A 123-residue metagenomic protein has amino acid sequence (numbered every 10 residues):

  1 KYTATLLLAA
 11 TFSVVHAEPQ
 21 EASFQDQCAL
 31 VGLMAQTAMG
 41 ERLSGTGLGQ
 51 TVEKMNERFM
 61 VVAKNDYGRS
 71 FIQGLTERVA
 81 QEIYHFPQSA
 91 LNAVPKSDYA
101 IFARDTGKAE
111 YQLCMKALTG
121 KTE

Functional and structural regions predicted by a protein language model:
K1-L7: Sec-dependent signal peptide recognition, specifically the positively charged N-region followed immediately by
T11-A17: N-terminal signal peptide c-region/cleavage motif recognized by signal peptidases
E18-F59: N-terminal secretory signal peptides
L48-E123: Compact alpha-helical subdomains of small soluble proteins
